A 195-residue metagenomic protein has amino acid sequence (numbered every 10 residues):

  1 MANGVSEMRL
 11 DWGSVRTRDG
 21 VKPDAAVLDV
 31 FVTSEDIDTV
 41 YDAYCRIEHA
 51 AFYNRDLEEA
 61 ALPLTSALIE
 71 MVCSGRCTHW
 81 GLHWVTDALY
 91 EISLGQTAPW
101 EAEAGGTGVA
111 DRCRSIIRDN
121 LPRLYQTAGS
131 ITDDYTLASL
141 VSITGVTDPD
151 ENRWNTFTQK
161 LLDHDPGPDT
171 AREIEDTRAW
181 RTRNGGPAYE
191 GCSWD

Functional and structural regions predicted by a protein language model:
M1-D38: N-terminal "cap/leader" segments of large eukaryotic alpha-helical scaffolds
N3-R16, C45-D56, P99-D111: Boundary/linker elements of alpha-helical solenoid repeat scaffolds
V21-V30, P63-M71, A88, D119-Q126 (+1 more regions): Alpha-helical solenoid scaffolds in eukaryotic proteins
I37-H49, L89, Q96-A98: HEAT-repeat alpha-solenoid elements in large eukaryotic scaffold proteins
D42-Y44, G81-V85, T136-V141, A171-I174 (+1 more regions): Conserved hydrophobic register position within alpha-solenoid helical repeats
A50-N54, M71, G75, I92-P99 (+3 more regions): Residue-level signature of the C-terminal ends
E59-L68, E101-G105, S115-D119, N152-K160: Short sequence/structural elements of tandem HEAT/ARM alpha-solenoid repeats
R153-D195: Glycine-rich, aromatic-bearing surface loops/beta-hairpins
